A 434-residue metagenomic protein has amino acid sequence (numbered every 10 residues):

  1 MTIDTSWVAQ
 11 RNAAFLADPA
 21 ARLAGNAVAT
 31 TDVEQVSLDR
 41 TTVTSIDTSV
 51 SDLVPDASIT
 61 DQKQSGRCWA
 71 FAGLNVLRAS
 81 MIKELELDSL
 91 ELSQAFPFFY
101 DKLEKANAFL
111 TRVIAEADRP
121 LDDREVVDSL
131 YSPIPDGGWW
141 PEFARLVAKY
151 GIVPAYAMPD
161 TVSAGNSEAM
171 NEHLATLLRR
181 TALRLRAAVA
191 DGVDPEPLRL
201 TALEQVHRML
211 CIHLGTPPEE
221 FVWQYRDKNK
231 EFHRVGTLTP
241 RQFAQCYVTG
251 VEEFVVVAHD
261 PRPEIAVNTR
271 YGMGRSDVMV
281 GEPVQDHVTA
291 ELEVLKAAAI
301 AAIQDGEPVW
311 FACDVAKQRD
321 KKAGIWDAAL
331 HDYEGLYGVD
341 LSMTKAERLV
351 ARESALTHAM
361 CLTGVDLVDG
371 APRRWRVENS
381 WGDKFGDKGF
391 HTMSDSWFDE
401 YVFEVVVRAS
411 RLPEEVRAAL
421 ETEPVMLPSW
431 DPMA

Functional and structural regions predicted by a protein language model:
T2-A57: N-terminal regions that are enriched for targeting/export leaders and immediately downstream pro/stem segments
D4, D32, S93, L238-T239 (+4 more regions): Helix N-terminus capping/helix-initiation residues
A14-P19, S45, D260-E264, G324-A328: Short acidic/polar alpha-helix capping motifs at helix-coil junctions
V43-V309, W375, F385-K388, D395 (+1 more regions): Active-site nucleophile-adjacent alpha helix/oxyanion-hole segment immediately C-terminal to the catalytic cysteine
C68, V147, V350-G382: Catalytic nucleophile-His microenvironment captured as a short glycine-rich beta-strand/loop that brackets
Y100, A312-D314, V365, S380 (+1 more regions): Structured loops at beta-to-helix junctions and adjacent beta-edge loops in soluble globular domains
E282-T357: Long, positively charged binding patches that form subdomain-scale interaction surfaces for polyanionic ligands
V368, R373-A434: Conserved catalytic-core surface of thiol
